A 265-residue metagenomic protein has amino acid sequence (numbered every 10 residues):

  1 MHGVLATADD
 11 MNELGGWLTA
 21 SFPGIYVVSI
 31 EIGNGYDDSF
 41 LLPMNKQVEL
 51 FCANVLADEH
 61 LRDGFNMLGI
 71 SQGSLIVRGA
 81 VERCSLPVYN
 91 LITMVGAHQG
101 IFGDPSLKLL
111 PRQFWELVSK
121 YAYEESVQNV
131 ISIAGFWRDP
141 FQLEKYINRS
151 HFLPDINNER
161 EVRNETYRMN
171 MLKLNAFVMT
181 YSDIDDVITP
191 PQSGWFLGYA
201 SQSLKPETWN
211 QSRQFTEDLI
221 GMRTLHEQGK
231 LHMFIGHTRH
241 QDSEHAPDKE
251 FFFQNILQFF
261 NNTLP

Functional and structural regions predicted by a protein language model:
M1-G35: Short, surface-exposed "cap/lid" segments of acyl-processing enzymes
H2, N45-K145: Serine-dependent carboxylesterase/thioesterase catalytic core of lipase-like alpha/beta-hydrolase/SGNH enzymes
G3-A6, N34-Y36, Q72-L75, G96-G100 (+2 more regions): Solvent-exposed loop/turn segments at secondary-structure junctions within structured extracellular/periplasmic domains
D10-L14, L42-P43, V81-E82, D104-L107 (+2 more regions): Short coil/turn segments at secondary-structure boundaries
V28-I30, L68, I92, F177-T180 (+1 more regions): Hydrophobic/aromatic beta-strand patches that form the interior of the parallel beta-sheet core in alpha/beta enzyme
I30-L42, F102: Glycine-rich "HGGG/HGxG" loop immediately N-terminal to the catalytic nucleophile of the alpha/beta-hydrolase
V127-P191: Serine-hydrolase catalytic core
T166-P265: C-terminal catalytic-base region of ester-bond hydrolases, centering on the histidine of the charge-relay
